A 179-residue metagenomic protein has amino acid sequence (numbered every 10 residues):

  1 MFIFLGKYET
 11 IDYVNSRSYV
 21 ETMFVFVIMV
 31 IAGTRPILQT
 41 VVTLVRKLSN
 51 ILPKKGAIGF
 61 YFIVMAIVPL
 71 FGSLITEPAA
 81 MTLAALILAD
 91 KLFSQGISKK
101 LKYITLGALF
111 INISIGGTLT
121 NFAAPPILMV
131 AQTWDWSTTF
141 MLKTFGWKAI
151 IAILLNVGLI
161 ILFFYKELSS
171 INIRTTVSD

Functional and structural regions predicted by a protein language model:
M1, V25-F26, P53-F62, L109-T118 (+1 more regions): Small-residue-rich segments of transmembrane alpha-helices in multi-pass membrane proteins, especially helix faces
M1-G59: Hydrophobic transmembrane alpha-helices of multi-pass solute/ion transporters
G6-N15, L128-F140: Membrane-interface helix termini and inter-helical loops of multi-pass transporters
M29-R35, K55-G56, I67-A80, I111-T120 (+1 more regions): Helix-loop-helix module between adjacent transmembrane segments
V42-L48, L52, A79, L83 (+3 more regions): Membrane-interfacial segments
G59-I115, M129: Hydrophobic transmembrane alpha-helices that form the pore/transport pathway of multi-pass ion and small-solute
Y103, G107, L119-T120, T139-D179: Juxtamembrane and boundary regions of transmembrane helices in multi-pass small-molecule transporters and channels
A123: Active-site-proximal loop/hinge segments that shape catalytic or ion-binding/gating pockets
